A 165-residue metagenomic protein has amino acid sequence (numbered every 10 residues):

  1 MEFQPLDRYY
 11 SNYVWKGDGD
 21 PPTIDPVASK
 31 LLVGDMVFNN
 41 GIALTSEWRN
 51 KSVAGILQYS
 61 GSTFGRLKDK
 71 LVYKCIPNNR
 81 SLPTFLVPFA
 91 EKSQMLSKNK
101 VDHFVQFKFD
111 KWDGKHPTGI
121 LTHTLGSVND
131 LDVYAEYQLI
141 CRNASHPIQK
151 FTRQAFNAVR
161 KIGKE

Functional and structural regions predicted by a protein language model:
M1-E165: Charge-lined substrate channels and their catalytic hotspots, especially those that engage the 3′ end of RNA
